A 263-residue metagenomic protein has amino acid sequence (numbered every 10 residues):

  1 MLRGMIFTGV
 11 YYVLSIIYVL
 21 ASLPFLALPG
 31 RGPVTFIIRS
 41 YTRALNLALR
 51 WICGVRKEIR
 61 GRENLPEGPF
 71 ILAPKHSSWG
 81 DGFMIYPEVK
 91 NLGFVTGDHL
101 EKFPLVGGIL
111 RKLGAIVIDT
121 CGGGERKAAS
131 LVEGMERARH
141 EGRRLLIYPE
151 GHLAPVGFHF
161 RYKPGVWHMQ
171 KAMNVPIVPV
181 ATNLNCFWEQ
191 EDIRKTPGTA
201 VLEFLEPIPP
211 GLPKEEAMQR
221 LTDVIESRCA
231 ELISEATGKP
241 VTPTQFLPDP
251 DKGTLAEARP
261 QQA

Functional and structural regions predicted by a protein language model:
M1-E58, Q261: N-terminal membrane-anchoring alpha-helices
S15-V19, A44, P104-R111, K195 (+1 more regions): Generic alpha-helical secondary structure signal
V19-R39, R50-C53, P66-G123: Catalytic core of membrane glycerolipid acyltransferases/transacylases, capturing the structured, soluble-facing
L45, D81-M84, T96, L105 (+3 more regions): Hydrophobic alpha-helical segments typical of transmembrane helices and their membrane-interface/capping positions
K57, L92, A115, L145 (+1 more regions): Hydrophobic anchor at the start of a short beta-strand that flanks the dinucleotide cofactor-binding loop
I59, I116-D119, P210: Short acidic-hydrophobic, aromatic-tinged amphipathic segments that line or gate anion-handling sites
G61-L65: Glycine-rich helix-loop-beta junction characteristic of Rossmann-like nucleotide cofactor-binding loops
A128-A263: Non-catalytic C-terminal accessory region of glycerolipid acyltransferases and related lyso-lipid remodeling enzymes
